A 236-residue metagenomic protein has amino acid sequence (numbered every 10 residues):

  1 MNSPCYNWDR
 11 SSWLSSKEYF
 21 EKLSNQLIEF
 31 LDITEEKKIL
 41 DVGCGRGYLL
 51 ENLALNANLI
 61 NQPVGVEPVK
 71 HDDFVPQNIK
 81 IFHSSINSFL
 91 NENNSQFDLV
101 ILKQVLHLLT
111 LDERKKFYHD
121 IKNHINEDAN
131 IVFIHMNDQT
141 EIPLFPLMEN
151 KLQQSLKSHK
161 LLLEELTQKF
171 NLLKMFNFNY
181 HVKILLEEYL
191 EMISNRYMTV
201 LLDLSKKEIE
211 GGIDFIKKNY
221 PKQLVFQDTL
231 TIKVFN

Functional and structural regions predicted by a protein language model:
M1-D32, Y48: Conserved class I S-adenosyl-L-methionine
E36-G45: Conserved class I S-adenosyl-L-methionine
G45-F89: Class I SAM-dependent methyltransferase SAM/SAH-binding core
I101: A conserved beta-strand element that flanks and buttresses the S-adenosyl-L-methionine
L109-D120: A short, conserved alpha-helix within the catalytic core of class I
N130-K157: Conserved class I S-adenosyl-L-methionine
S155-K169: Short alpha-helix
K174-N236: Conserved Class I S-adenosyl-L-methionine
